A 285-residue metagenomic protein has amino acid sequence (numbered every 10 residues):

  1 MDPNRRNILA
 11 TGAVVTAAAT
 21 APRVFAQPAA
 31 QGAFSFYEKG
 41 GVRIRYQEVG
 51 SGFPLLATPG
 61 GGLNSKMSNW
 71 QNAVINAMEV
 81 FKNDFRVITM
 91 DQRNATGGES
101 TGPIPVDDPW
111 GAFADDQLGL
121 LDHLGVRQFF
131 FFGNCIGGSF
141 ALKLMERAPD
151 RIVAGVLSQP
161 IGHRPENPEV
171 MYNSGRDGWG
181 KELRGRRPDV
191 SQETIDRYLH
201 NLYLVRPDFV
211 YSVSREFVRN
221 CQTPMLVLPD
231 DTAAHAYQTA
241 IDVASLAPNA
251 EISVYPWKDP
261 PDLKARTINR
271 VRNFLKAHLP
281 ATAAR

Functional and structural regions predicted by a protein language model:
M1-N4: N-terminal secretory signal peptides
N7-A26: N-terminal export signals
V42-E99: Conserved HGGG/HGGXW glycine-rich cap/lid loop of the alpha/beta-hydrolase fold
A112-Q128: Conserved acidic catalytic loop of the alpha/beta-hydrolase fold
Q128-L157, I161-H163: Conserved hydrolase catalytic core segment
C221, V227-P229: Short beta-strand/loop motif that positions the catalytic acidic residue of the alpha/beta-hydrolase fold
A234-T239: Conserved alpha/beta-hydrolase "acid-adjacent" motif
S253-R285: Catalytic active-site module of serine/aspartate enzymes centered on a nucleophile-bearing elbow/loop
